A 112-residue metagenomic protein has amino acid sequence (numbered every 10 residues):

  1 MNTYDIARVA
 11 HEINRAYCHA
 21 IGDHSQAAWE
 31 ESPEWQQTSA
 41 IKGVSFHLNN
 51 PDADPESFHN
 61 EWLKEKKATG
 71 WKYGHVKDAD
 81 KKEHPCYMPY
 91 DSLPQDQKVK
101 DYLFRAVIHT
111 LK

Functional and structural regions predicted by a protein language model:
M1-K112: Alpha-helical propensity feature that highlights long, continuous alpha-helices across diverse contexts
